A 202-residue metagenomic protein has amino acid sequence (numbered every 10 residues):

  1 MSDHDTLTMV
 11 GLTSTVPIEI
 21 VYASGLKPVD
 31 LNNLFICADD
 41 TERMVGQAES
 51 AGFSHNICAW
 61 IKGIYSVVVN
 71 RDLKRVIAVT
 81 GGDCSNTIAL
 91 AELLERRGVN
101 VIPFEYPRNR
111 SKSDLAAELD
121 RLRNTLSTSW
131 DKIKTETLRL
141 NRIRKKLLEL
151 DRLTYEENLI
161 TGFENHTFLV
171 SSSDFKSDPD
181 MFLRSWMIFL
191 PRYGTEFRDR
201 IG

Functional and structural regions predicted by a protein language model:
M1-T135: Trp/Phe/Arg-rich N-terminal binding region typifying the photolyase-homology
S2-T8, D120, N124-G202: A charged, amphipathic alpha-helical module
